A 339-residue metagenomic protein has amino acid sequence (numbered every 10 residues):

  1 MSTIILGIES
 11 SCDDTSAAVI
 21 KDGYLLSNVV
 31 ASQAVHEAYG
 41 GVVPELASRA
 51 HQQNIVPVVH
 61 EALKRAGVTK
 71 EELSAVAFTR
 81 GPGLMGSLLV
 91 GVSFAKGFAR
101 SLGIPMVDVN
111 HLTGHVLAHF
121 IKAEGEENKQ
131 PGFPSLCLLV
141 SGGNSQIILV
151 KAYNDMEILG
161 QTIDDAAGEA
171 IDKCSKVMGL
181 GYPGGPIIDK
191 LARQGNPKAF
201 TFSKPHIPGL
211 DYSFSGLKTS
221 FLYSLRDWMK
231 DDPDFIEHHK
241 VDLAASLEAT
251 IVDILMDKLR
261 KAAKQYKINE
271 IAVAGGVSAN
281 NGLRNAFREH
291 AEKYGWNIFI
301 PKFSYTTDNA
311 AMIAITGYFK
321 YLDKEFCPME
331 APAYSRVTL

Functional and structural regions predicted by a protein language model:
M1-S2, V109-S135, T316: Conserved phosphate-binding catalytic cores of ATP/NTP-utilizing and phosphoryl-transfer enzymes
S2-P82: N-terminal beta-alpha supersecondary unit
T15-I20, C137, S145-L149: Short beta-strand scaffold segments in enzyme catalytic cores
K70-R80, Y266-S278, F299-K302: Short glycine-rich phosphate-binding loop at a beta-alpha junction
D108-V109, I271, R288-I313: Conserved phosphate-binding/catalytic loops in two-lobed NTP-binding clefts
T113, K151-Q194, T219, Y223-M229: Glycine-rich phosphate-binding loop plus the immediately following alpha-helix
H115-L117, P301-L339: Glycine-rich phosphate-binding/hydrolytic loop that grips phosphoryl groups
K190-I271, N280-Y294, Y321-K324: A contiguous, well-structured pocket-lining segment that forms one wall/lid of small-molecule binding clefts in soluble
